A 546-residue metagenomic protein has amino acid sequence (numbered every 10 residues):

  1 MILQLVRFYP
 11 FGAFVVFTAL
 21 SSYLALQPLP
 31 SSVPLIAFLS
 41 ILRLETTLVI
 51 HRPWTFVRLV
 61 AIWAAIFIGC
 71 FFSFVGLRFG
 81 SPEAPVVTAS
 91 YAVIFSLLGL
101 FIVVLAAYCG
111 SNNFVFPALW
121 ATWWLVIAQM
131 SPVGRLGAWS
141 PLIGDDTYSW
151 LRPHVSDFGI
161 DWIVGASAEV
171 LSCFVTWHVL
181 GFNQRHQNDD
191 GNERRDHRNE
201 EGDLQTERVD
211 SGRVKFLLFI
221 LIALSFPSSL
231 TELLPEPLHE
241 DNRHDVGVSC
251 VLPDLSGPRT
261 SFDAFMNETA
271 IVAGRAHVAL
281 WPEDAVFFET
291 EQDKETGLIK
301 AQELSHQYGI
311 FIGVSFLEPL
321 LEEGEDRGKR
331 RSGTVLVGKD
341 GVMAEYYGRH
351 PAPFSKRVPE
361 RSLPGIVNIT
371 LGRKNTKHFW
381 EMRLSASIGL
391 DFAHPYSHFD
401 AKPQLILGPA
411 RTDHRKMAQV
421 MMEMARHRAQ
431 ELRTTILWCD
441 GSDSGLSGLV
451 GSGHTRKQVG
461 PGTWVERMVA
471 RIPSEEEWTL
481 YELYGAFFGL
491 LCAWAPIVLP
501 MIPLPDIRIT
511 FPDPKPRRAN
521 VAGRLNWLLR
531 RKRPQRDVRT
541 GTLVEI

Functional and structural regions predicted by a protein language model:
I2-L233, H414-R415, A425-R428, L432 (+4 more regions): Membrane-embedded alpha-helical bundles of multi-pass enzymes that act on lipidic or dolichyl-linked glycan substrates
W124, M266-L280, V358-L432: Active-site beta-loop-alpha substructure in enzyme catalytic cores, prototypically the cysteine-centered nucleophile
V209, F226-R357, G372-H378, L390: Soluble catalytic regions of membrane-associated enzymes that act on cell-envelope and secretory-pathway components
F311-G313, S385, L437: Structural detector of well-ordered beta-strand residues that form the stable sheet scaffold of enzyme domains
V314-F316, S332-L336, G365, D443-S452 (+1 more regions): Short beta-strand scaffold segments in enzyme catalytic cores
V342-G348, G408, T455-P461: Residue-level detector of high-confidence beta-strand sites
H350-L363, V459-E475: A short, polar/charged loop-to-alpha-helix boundary motif
